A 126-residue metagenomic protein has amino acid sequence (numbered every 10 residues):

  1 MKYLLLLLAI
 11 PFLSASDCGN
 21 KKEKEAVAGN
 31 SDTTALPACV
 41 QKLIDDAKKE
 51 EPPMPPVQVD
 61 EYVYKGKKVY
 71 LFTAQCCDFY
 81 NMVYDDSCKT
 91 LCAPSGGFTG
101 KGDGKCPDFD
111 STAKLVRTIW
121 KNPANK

Functional and structural regions predicted by a protein language model:
M1-A26: Bacterial Sec-dependent N-terminal signal peptides
D17-Q41: Sec-dependent signal peptide cleavage junction
A38-K65: Post-signal-peptide N-terminal segment of Sec-exported extracytoplasmic proteins
V57-M82: Exposed beta-strand-loop-beta-strand "reactive/processing" segments of non-cytosolic proteins
C88-K89: Residue-level signal for glycine
G96-K126: C-terminal partner/receptor-binding element of secreted or periplasmic proteins
